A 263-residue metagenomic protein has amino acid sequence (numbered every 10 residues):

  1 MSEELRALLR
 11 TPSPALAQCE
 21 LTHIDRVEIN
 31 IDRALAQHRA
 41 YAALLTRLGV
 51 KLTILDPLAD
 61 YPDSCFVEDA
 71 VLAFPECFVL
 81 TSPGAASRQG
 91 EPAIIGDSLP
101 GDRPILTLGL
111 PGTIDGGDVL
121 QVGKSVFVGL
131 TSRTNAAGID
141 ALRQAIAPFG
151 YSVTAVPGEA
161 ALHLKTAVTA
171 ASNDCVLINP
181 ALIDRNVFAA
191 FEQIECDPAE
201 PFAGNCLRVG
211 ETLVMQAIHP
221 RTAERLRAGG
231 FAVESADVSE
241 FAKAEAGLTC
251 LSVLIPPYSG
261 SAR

Functional and structural regions predicted by a protein language model:
M1-R263: The feature marks the mature, well-folded catalytic cores of soluble enzymes
